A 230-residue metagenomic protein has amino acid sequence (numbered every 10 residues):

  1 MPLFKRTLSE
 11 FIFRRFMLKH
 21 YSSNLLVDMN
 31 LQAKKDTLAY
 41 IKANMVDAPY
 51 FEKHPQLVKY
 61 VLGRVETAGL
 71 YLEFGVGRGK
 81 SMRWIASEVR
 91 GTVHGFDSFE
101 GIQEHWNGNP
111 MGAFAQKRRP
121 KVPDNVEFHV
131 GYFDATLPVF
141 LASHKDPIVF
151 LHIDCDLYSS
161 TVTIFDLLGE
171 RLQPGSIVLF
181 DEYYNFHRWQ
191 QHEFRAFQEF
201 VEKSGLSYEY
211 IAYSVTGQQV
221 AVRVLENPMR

Functional and structural regions predicted by a protein language model:
R6-L72, M82-R83: Class I SAM-dependent methyltransferase Rossmann-like catalytic core, especially the SAM/SAH-binding loop
K59, R64-R230: S-adenosylmethionine/decaboxylated-SAM
